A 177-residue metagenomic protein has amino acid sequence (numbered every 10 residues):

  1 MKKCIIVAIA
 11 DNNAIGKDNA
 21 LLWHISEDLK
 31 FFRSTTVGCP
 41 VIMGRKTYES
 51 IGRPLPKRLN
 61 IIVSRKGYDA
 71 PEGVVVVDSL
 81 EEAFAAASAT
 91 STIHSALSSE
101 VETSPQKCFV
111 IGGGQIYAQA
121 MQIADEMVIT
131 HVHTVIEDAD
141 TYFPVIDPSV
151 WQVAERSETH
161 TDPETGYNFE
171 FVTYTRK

Functional and structural regions predicted by a protein language model:
M1-K177: Enzymes that bind and transform nitrogen-containing heteroaromatic metabolites
